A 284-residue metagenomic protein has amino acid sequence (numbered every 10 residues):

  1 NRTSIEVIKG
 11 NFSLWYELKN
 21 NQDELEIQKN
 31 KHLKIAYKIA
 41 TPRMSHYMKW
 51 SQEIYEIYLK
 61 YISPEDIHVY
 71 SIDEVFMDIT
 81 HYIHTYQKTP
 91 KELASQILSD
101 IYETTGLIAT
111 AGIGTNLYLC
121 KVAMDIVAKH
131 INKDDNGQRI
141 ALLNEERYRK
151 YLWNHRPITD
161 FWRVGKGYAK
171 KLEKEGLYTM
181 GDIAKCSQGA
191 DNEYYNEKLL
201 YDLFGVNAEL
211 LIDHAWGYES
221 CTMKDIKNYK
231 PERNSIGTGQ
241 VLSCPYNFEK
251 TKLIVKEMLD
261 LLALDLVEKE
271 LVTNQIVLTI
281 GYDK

Functional and structural regions predicted by a protein language model:
N1-D213, M223: Gly/Gly-Pro- and Ser/Thr-rich, intrinsically disordered tail segments characteristic of DNA damage-repair and tolerance
K34, D160, K170-K284: DNA-contacting surface of Y-family translesion DNA polymerases
